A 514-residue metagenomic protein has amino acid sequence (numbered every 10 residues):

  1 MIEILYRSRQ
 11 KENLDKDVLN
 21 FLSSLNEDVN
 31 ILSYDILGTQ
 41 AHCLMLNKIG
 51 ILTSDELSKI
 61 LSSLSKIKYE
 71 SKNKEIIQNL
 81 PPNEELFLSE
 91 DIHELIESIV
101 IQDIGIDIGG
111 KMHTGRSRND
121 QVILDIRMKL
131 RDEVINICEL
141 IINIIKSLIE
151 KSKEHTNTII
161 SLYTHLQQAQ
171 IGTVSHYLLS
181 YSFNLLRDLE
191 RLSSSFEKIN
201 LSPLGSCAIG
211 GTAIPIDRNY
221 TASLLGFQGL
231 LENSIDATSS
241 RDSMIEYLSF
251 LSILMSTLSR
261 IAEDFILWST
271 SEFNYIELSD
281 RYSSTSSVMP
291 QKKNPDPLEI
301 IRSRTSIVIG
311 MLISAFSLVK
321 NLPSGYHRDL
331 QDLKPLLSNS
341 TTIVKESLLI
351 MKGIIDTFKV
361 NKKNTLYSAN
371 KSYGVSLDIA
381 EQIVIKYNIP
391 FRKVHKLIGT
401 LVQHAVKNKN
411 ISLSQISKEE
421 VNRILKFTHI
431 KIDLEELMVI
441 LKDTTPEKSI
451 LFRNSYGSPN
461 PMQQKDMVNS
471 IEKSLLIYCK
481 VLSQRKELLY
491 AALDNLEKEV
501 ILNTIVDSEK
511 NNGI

Functional and structural regions predicted by a protein language model:
M1-G211, I216-R218, Y282-T285, L298-I300 (+1 more regions): A helix-coil-helix interface module used to build multimeric assemblies and to scaffold catalytic/cofactor sites
M1-G38, V100, M289-I514: Glycine-rich cofactor/substrate-binding loops
H42, S63-E70, I99, D103 (+15 more regions): Generic, well-ordered alpha-helical scaffold segments in large soluble proteins
C43-L52, K129, H176, I245-I253 (+1 more regions): Short, well-ordered beta-strand elements within core beta-sheets of diverse protein domains
L52, F273-N274, I389, I411: Conserved hydrophobic residue
E56-K59, Y220, K393, Q415: An acidic, carboxylate-rich microenvironment
S71, Q78, L148, S152-H155 (+15 more regions): Leucine-rich amphipathic alpha-helices with coiled-coil/heptad-repeat character
I126, R131, C138, I142 (+3 more regions): Charged, flexible cofactor/metal-binding loops and thiol motifs
